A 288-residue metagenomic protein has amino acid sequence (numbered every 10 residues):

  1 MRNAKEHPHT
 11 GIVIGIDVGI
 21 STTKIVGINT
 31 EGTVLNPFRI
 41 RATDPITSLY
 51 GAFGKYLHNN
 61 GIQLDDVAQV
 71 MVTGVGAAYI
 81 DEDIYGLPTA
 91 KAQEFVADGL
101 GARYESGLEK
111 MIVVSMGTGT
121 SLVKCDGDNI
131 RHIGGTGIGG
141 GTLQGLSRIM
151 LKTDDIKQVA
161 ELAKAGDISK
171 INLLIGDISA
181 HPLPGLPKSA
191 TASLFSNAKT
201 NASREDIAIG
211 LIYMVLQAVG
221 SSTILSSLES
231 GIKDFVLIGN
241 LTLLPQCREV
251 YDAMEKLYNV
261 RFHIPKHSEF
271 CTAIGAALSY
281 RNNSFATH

Functional and structural regions predicted by a protein language model:
M1-P8, I80-V114, G119-N129, I274-N282: Conserved phosphate-binding catalytic cores of ATP/NTP-utilizing and phosphoryl-transfer enzymes
A4, P8-G51, I130: Short glycine-rich, Thr/Ser-proximal phosphate-binding strand/loop in the N-terminal lobe of ATP-dependent enzymes
V13-D17, V67-M71, M111-S115, G135: Short glycine-aspartate micro-motif
F38-A42, F53, H58-E94, G127-H132: Short beta-strand-loop/turn "lid" adjacent to the catalytic site in phosphate-handling enzymes
V72-A78, L225-M254, E269: Glycine-rich phosphate-binding loops at beta-strand->alpha-helix junctions
L100-E105, L143-S147, V260-H288: Glycine-rich phosphate-binding/hydrolytic loop that grips phosphoryl groups
D128-L183: Glycine-rich phosphate-binding loop plus the immediately following alpha-helix
P184-D234: Adenine-nucleotide phosphate-binding core of ATP-dependent small-molecule kinases
